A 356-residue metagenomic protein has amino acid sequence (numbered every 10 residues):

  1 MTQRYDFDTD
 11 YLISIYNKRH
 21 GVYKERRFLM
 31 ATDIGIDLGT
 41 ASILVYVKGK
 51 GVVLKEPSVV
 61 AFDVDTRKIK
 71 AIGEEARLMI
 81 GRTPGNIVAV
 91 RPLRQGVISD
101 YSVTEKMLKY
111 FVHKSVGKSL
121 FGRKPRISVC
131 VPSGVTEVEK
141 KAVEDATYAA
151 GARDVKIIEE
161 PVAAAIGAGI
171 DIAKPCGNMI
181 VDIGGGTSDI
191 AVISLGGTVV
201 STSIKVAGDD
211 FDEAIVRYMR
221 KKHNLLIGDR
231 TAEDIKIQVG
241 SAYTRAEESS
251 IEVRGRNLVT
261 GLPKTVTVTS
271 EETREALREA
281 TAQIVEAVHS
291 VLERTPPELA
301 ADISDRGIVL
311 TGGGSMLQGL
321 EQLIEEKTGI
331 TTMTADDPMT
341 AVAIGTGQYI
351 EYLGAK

Functional and structural regions predicted by a protein language model:
M1-E25: Short, well-structured N-terminal submotif of metal-dependent ribonuclease cores
E25-I183, A191-V309, S315-K356: Nucleotide/phosphate-binding catalytic cleft detector across ATP-hydrolyzing and phosphate-transferring enzymes
